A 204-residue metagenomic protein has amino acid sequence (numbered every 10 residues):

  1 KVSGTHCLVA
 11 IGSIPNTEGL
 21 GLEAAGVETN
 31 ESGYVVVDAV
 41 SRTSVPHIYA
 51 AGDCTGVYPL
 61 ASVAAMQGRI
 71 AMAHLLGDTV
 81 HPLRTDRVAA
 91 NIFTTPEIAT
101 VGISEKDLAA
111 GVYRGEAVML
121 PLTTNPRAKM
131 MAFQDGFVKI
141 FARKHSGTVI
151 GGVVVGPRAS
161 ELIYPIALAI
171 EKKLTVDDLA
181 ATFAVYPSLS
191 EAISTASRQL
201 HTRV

Functional and structural regions predicted by a protein language model:
K1, R42-T43, H47, R84-T85 (+1 more regions): Solvent-exposed alpha-helices and their adjacent loops that cap or buttress functional pockets in soluble metabolic
V2-G77: FAD-site-proximal beta/loop scaffold in flavoenzymes
C7, R87, D135-F137: Short beta-strand-initiation
A25, A89-A90, V138: Small-molecule pocket liners
E28-E31, D78-A89, Y113-V118: A short alpha-helix-loop-beta-strand transition element characteristic of N-terminal alpha/beta dinucleotide-binding
H47, V88-A89, I150: Short amphipathic alpha-helical segments
Y58-A65, A73-D107: Rossmann-like dinucleotide-binding cores of NAD(P)H-dependent redox enzymes
G77, F93-S104, A109-V204: Flexible, glycine-rich terminal cap/loop adjacent to redox cofactors in electron-transfer oxidoreductases
